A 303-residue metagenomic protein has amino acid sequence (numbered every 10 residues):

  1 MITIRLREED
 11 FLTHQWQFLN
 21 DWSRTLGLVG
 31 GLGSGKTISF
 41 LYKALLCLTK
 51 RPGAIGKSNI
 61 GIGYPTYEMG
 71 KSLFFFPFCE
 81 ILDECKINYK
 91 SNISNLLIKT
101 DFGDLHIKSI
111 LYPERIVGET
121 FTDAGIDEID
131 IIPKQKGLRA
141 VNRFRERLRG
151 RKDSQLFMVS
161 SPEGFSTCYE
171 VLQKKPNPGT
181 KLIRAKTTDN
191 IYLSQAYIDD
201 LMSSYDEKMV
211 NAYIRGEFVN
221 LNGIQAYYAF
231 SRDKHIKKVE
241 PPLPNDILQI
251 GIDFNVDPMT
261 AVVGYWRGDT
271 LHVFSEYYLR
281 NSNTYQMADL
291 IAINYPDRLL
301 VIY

Functional and structural regions predicted by a protein language model:
M1-R24: Pre-P-loop entry segment of helicase/translocase ATPase cores
S23-K43: Walker A/P-loop
T37-I55: Walker A/P-loop NTP-binding motif
K57-G70: Conserved RecA-like ASCE P-loop NTPase motor core of nucleic-acid helicases/translocases
E68-T122, F218: Inter-Walker segment of RecA-like/P-loop motor cores
I131-Y205: ASCE P-loop NTPase helicase motor core
N190-G251, D257: ATPase catalytic-site recognition across NTP-hydrolyzing enzymes
G264-Y303: Nucleic-acid-processing active sites and adjacent nucleic-acid-binding tracks, predominantly divalent metal-dependent
